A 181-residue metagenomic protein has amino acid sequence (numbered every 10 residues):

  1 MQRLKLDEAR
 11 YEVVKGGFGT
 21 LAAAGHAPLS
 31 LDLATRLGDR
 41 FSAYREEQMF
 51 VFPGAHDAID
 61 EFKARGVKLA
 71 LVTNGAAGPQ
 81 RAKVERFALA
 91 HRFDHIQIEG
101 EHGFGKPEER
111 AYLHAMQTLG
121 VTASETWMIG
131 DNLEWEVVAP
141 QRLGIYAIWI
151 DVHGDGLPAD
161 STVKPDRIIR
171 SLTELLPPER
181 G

Functional and structural regions predicted by a protein language model:
M1-R40: A metal-dependent, Asp-based hydrolase signature
D7, S42, A77-Q80: Short alpha-helical segments used as structural interaction elements across diverse proteins
E8, M49-P53, G105-K106: Conserved phosphate-coordination/catalytic loops
G25, Q48-M49: Short helix-to-loop capping/linker segments positioned immediately adjacent to catalytic or ligand/cofactor-binding
D32, H56, D60-K63, V67-G181: Asp-based, Mg2+/Mn2+-dependent phosphohydrolase catalytic module
T35-D39, F52, G130: Short C-terminal alpha-helical element
F41-Q48: Surface-exposed cleft-lining segments at the edges of enzyme active sites
